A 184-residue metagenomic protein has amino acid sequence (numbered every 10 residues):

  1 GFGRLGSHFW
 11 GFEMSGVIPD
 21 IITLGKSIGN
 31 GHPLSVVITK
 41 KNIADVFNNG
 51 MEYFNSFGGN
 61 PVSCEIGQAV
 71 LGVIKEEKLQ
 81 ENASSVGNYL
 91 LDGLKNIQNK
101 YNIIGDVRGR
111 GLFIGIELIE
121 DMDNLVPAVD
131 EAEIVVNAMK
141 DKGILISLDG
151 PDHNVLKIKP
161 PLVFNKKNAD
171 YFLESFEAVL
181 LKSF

Functional and structural regions predicted by a protein language model:
G1-F184: Conserved N-terminal phosphate-binding loop of PLP-dependent enzymes in the Aspartate aminotransferase
